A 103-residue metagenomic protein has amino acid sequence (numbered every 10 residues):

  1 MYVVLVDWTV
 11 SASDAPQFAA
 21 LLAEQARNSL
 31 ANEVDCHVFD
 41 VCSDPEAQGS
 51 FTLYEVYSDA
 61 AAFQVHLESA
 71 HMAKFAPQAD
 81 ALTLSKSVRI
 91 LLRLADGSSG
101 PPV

Functional and structural regions predicted by a protein language model:
Y2-H37: N-terminal first-folded block
Y2-T9, V38-L67: Short, well-ordered beta-strand segments in beta-rich or mixed alpha/beta enzyme and ligand-binding folds
V10-A12, D59, L92-L94: Non-catalytic surface loops within mature trypsin-like serine protease
S13-P16, Q48, H66-A73: Residues at secondary-structure transition points
A15-Q17, S50, A62, G97: Intrinsically disordered, low-complexity acidic/polar segments
E24-V38, V56-I90: An amphipathic, aromatic/His-enriched active-site/gating alpha helix that lines ligand/cofactor pockets
V41-G49, A76-V103: Glycine-rich beta-strand-turn "strand-cap" elements at beta-sheet edges
